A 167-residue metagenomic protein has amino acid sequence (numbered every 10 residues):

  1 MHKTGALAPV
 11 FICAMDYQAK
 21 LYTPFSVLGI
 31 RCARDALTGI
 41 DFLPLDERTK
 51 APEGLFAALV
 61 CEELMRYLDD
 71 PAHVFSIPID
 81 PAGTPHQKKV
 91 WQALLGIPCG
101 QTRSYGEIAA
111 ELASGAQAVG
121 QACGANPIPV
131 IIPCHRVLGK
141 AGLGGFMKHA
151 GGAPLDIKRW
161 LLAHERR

Functional and structural regions predicted by a protein language model:
M1-H2, G120: Residue-level detector of alpha-helical transmembrane segments in integral membrane proteins
H2-F75, K140-R167: Low-complexity, small/basic-enriched stretches that occur predominantly at protein N-termini or linker tails
Y17-L21, H73-R167: Nucleic acid-binding interface residues in structured DNA/RNA-binding domains, emphasizing the DNA-engaging scaffolds
